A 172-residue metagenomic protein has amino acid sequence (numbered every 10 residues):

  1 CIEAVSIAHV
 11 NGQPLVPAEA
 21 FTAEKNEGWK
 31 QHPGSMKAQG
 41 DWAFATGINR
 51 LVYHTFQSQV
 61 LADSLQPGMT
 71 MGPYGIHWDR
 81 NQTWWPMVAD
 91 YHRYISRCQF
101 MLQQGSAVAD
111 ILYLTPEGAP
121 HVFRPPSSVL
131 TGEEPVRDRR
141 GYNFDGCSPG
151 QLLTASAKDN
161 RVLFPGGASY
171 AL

Functional and structural regions predicted by a protein language model:
C1-L172: Carbohydrate-binding surfaces of carbohydrate-active enzymes
